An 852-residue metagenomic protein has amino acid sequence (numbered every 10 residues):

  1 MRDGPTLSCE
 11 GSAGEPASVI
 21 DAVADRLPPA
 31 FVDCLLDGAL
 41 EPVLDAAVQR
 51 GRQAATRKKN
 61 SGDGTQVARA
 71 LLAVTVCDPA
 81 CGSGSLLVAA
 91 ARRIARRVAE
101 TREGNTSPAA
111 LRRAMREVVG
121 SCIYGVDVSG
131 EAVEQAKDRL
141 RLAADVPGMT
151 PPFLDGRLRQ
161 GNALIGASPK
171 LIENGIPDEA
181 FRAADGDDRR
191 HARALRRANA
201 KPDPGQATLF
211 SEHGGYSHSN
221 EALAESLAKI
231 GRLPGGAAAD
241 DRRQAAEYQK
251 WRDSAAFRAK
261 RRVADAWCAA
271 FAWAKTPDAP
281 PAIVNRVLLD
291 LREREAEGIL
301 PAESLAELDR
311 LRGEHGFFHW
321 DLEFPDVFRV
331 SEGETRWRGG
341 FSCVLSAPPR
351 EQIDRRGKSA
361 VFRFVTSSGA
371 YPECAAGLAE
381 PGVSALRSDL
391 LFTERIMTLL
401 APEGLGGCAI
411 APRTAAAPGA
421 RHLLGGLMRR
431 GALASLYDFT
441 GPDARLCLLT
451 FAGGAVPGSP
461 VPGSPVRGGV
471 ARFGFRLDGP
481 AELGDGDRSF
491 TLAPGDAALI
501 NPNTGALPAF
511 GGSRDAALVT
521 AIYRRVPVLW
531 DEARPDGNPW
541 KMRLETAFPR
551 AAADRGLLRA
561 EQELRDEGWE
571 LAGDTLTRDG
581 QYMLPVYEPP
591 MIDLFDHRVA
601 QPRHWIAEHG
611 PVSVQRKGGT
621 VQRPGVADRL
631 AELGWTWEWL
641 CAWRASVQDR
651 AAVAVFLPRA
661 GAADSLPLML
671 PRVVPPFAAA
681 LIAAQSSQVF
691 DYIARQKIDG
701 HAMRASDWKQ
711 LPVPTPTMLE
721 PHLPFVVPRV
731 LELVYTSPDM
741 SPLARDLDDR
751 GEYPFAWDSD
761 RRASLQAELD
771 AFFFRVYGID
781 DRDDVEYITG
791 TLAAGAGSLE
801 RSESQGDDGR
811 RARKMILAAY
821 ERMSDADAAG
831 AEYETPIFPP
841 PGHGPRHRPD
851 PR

Functional and structural regions predicted by a protein language model:
M1-A109, R113, S121-I123, V128-E131 (+11 more regions): S-adenosyl-L-methionine
V119, F153-D155: A short helix-to-beta-strand connector/capping loop
K137-P151: Short, conserved SAM-binding/catalytic segment of Class I S-adenosyl-L-methionine-dependent methyltransferases
G166-L322, R329-T335, G339-C343, P348 (+3 more regions): Basic, amphipathic N-terminal segments
